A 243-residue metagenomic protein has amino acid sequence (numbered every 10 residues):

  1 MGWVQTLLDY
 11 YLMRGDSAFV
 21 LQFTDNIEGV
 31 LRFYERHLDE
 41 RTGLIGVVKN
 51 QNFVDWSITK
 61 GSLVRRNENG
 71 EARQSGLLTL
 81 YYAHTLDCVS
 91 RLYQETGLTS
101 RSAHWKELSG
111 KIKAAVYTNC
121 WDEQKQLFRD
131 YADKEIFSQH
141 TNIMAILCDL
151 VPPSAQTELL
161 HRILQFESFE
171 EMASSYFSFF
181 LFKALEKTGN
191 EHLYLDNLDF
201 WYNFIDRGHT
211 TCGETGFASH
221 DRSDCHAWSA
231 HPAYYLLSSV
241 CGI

Functional and structural regions predicted by a protein language model:
M1-I243: Active-site core of glycosidic bond-cleaving carbohydrate-active enzymes
